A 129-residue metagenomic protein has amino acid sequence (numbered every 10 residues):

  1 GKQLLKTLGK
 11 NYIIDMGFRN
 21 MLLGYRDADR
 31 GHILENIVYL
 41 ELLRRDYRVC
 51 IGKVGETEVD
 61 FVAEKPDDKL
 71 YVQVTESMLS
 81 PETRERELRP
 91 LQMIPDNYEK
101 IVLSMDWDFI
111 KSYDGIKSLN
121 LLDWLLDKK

Functional and structural regions predicted by a protein language model:
G1-K69: Accessory nucleic acid-recognition modules appended to NTPase machines
R48, E99, G115-K117: Conserved beta-strand segments of alpha/beta enzyme cores
V59-D60, S80-T83, D108-S112: Short active-site-adjacent structural elements
D68-S80, E87: Active-site ExK catalytic segment of metal-dependent nucleases
Q92-P95: Short, conserved loop/helix-junction motifs that constitute active-site signature segments in enzyme catalytic cores
N97-S104: Short, hydrophobic beta-strand segments that form beta-sheet elements in well-ordered domains
W107-K129: Domain-level recognition of nuclease-like catalytic cores that cleave nucleotide substrates
